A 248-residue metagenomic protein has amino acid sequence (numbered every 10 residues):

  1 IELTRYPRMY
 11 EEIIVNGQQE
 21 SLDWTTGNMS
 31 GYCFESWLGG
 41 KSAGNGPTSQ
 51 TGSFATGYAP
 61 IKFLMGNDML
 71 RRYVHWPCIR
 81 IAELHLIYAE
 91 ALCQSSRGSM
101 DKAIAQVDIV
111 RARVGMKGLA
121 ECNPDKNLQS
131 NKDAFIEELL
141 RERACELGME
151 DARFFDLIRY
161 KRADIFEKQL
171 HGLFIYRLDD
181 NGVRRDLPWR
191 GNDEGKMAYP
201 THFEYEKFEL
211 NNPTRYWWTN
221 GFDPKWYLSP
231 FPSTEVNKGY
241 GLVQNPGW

Functional and structural regions predicted by a protein language model:
I1-I81, W248: Flexible, polar/acidic helix-loop-strand segments at domain edges
D68-R71, H75-C78, R111, N123-W248: Long, intrinsically disordered, low-complexity segments
I81, Y88-E90, S95: Structural register within alpha-helical repeat arrays
S95-A103: Structural helix-adjacent loops and short alpha-helical linkers that scaffold large soluble proteins
K117-A120: Boundary/linker segments of alpha-helical solenoid repeat arrays
